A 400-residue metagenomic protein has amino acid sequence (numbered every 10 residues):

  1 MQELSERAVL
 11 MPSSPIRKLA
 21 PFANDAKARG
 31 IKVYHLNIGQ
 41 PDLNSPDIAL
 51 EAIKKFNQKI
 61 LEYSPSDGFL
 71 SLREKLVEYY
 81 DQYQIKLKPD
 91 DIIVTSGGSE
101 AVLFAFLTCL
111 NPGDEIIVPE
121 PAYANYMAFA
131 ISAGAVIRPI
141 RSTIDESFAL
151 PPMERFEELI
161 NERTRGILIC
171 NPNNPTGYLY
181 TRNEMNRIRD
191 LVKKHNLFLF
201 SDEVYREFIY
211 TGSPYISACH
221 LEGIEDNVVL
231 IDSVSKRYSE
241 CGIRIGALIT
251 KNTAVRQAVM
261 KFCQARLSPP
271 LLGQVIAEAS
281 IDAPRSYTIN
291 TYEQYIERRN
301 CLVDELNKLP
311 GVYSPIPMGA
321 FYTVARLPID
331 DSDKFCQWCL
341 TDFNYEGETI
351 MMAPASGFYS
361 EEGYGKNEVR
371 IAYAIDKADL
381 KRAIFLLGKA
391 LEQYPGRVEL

Functional and structural regions predicted by a protein language model:
Q2-L4, A8, P12-S14, L19-K32 (+2 more regions): PLP-dependent class I/II
K59: Basic nucleic-acid-binding alpha-helical/helix-turn surface characteristic of O6-alkylguanine DNA
Y63-S96: Conserved N-terminal alpha-helix of the aminotransferase class I/II PLP-enzyme fold
